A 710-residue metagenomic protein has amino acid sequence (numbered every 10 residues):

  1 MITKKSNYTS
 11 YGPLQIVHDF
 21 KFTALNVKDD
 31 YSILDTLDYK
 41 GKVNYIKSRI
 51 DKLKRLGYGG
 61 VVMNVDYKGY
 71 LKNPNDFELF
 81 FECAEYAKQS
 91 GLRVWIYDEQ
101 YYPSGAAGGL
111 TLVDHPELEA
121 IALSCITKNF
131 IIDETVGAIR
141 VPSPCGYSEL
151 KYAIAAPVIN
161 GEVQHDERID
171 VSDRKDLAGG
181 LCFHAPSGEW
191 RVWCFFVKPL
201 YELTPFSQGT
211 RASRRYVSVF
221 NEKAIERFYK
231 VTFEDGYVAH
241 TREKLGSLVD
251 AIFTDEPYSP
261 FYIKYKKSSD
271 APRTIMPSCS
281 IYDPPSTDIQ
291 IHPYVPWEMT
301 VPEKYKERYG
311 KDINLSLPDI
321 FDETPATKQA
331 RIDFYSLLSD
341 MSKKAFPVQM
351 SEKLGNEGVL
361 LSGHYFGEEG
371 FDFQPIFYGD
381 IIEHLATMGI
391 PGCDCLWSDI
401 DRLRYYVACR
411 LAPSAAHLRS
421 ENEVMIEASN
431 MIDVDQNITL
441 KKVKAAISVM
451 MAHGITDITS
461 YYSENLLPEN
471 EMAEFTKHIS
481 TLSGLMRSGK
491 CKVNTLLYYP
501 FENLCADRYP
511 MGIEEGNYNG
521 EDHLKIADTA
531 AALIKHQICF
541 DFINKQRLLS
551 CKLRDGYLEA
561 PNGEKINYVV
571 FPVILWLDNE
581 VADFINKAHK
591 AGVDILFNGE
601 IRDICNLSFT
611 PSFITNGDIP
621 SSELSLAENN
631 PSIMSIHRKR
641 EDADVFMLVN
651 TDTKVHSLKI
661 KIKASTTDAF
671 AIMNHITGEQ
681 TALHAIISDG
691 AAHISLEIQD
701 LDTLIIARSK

Functional and structural regions predicted by a protein language model:
I2-K21, N26-S48, G60-M63, L71-Q100 (+6 more regions): Carbohydrate-binding surfaces of carbohydrate-active enzymes
L53-K54, G60: An N-terminally biased module of ancient metal coordination in phosphate/nucleic-acid-related enzymes
M63-G180, H184-A185, E189-E226, R242: Acidic/aromatic-lined carbohydrate-recognition and catalytic surfaces of CAZymes acting on diverse glycans
G188-L203, S207-H240, N494-D507, E514-E515 (+4 more regions): Catalytic grooves of carbohydrate-active enzymes
